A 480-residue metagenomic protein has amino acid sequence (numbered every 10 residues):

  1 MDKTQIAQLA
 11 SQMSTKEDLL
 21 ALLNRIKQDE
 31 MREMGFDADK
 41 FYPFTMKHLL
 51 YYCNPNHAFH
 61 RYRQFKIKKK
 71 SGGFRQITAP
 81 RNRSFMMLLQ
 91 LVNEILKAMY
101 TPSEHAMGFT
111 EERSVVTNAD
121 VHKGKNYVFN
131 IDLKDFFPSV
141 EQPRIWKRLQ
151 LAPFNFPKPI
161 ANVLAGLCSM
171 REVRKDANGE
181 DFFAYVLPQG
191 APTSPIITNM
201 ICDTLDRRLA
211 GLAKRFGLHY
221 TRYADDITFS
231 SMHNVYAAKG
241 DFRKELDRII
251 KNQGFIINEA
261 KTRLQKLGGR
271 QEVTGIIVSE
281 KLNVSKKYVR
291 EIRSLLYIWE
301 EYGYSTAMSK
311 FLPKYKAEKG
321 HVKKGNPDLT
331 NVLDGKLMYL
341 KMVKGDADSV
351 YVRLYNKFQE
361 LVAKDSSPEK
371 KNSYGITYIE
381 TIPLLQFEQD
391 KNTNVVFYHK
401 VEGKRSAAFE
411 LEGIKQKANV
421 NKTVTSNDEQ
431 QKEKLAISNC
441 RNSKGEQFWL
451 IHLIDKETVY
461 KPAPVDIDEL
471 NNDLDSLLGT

Functional and structural regions predicted by a protein language model:
M1-I67, F74-I131, F136-K158, G166-A191 (+4 more regions): Right-hand nucleic-acid polymerase module
N130-K134, G190, S194, R215-H233: Catalytic palm active-site di-aspartate
N162: A short, basic-hydrophobic beta/loop patch
